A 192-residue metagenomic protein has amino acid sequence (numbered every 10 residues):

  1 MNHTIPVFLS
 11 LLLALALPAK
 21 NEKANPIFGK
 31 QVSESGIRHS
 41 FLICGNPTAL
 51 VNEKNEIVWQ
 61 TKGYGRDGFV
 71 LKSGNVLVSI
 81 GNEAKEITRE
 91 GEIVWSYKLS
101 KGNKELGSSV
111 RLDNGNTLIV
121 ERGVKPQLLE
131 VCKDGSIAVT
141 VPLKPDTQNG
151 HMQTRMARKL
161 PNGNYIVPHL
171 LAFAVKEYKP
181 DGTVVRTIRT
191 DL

Functional and structural regions predicted by a protein language model:
M1-N2: N-terminal secretory signal peptides that target proteins for export/translocation
P6-A16: Bacterial N-terminal signal peptides
N21-L192: Secretory-pathway ectodomains
